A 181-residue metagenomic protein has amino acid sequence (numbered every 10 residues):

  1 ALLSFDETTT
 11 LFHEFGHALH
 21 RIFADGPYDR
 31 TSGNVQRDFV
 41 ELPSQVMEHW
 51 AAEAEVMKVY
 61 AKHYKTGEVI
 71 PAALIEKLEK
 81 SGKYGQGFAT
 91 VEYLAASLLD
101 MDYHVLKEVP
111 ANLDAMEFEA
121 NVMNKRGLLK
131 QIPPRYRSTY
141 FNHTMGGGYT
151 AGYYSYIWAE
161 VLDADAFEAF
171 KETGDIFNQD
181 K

Functional and structural regions predicted by a protein language model:
A1-K181: Cation-handling catalytic/transport regions enriched in His/Asp/Glu
